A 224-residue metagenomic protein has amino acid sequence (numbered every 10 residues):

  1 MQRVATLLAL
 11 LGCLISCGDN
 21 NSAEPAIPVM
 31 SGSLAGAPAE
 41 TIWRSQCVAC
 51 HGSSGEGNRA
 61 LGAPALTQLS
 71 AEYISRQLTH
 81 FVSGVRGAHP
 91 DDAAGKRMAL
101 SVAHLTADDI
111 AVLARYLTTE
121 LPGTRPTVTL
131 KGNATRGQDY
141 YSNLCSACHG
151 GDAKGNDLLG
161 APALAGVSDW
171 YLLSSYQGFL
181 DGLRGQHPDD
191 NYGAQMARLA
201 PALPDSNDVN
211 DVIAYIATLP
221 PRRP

Functional and structural regions predicted by a protein language model:
Q2-L8: Sec-dependent signal peptide recognition, specifically the positively charged N-region followed immediately by
T6, A49, G55-N58, Y73-S75 (+6 more regions): Short loop/beta submotifs within extracellular cysteine-rich repeat domains
C17-N21: Bacterial signal peptide processing site
P25-P28, G32-S33, A37, W43 (+6 more regions): General marker for long, soluble alpha-helical cores
I27, S33-E40, R44-S83: The feature marks the first
S31-S54, T129-K154: Sequence/structural segment immediately N-terminal to covalent heme-attachment motifs in c-type and related
N58-A65, F81-I110, T127, K131 (+3 more regions): Axial heme c-ligation environment in periplasmic c-type cytochrome domains
